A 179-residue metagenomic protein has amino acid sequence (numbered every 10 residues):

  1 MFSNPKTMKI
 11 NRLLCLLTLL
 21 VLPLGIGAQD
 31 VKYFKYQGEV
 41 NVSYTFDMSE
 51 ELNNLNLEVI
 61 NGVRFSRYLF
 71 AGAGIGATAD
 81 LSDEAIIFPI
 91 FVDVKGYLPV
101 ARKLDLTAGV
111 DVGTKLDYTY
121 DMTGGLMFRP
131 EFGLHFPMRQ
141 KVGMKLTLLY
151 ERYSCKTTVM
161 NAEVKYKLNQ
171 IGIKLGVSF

Functional and structural regions predicted by a protein language model:
M1-Y33, F179: Cleavable N-terminal export/targeting peptides
S3-K6, V142, A162, I171: Short, low-complexity interaction segments enriched in Ser/Thr/Pro/Gly
Q29-F46: Transmembrane beta-strand segments of Gram-negative outer membrane beta-barrel proteins
Y36-G38, V59-N61, Y150-R152, N169: Polar/charged side chains located within well-ordered beta-strands of beta-rich proteins
S43-F46, E51, E58-M144: Gram-negative (and chloroplast) outer-membrane scaffold detector with strong preference for beta-barrel transmembrane
S154-A162: Low-complexity, intrinsically disordered Gly/Pro/Thr-rich segments
K167-F179: Outer-membrane beta-barrel "beta-signal"
